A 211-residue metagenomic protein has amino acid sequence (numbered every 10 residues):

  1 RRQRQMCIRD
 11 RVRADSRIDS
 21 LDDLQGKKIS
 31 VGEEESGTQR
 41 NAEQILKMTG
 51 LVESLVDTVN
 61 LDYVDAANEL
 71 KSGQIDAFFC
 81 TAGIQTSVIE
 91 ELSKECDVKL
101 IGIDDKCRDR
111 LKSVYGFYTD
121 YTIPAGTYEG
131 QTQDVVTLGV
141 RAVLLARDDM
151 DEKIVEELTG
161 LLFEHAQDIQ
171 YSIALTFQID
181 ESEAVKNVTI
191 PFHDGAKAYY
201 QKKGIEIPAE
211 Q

Functional and structural regions predicted by a protein language model:
Q3-I8: Short, small-residue-biased leader/transition segments that mark boundaries at the very start of proteins
R9-S72, Q167, K186, I190-G195 (+1 more regions): Bilobed "Venus flytrap"/periplasmic-binding protein-like clamshell domains and structurally analogous long
R13, D19, Y118, I123 (+4 more regions): Residue-level signal for pocket-adjacent positions within structured domains
S16, V52-L145, D149-M150: Pocket-lining segment of extracytoplasmic ligand-binding domains
D23-K28, G139-L144, I179-E183: Flexible glycine/proline-enriched surface loops and loop-helix/loop-strand junctions
K28-S30, D76, E206: Residue-level detector of anion-binding/catalytic polar loops
L61, D65, S72, A82-L100 (+3 more regions): An extracytoplasmic/periplasmic, membrane-proximal ligand-sensing/linker region
